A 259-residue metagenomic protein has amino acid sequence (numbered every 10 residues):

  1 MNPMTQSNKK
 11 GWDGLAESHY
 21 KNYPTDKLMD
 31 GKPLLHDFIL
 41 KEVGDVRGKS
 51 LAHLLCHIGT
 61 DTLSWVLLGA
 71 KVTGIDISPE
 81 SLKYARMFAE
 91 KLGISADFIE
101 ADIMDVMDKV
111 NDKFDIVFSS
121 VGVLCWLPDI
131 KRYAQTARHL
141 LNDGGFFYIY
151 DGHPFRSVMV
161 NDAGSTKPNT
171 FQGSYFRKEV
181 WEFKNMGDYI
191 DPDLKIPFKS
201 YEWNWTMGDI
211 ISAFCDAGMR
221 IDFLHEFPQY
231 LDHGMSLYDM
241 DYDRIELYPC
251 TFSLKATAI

Functional and structural regions predicted by a protein language model:
M1-R47, T60, S64: Conserved class I S-adenosyl-L-methionine
S50-K109: Class I SAM-dependent methyltransferase SAM/SAH-binding core
D108-I116: A short acidic, Gly/Pro-enriched loop at the edge of an enzyme's catalytic core that lines a small-molecule cofactor
D115-K131: A short SAM/SAH-binding and catalytic strip from SAM-dependent methyltransferases
K131-F146: A short glycine-rich, Lys/Arg-flanked "PGG" loop and its adjoining helix->strand segment in the class I
F146-D188: Conserved class I S-adenosyl-L-methionine
I190, S200-H225: Short alpha-helix
A217-M219, Y238-I259: Core SAM-dependent methyltransferase catalytic element
